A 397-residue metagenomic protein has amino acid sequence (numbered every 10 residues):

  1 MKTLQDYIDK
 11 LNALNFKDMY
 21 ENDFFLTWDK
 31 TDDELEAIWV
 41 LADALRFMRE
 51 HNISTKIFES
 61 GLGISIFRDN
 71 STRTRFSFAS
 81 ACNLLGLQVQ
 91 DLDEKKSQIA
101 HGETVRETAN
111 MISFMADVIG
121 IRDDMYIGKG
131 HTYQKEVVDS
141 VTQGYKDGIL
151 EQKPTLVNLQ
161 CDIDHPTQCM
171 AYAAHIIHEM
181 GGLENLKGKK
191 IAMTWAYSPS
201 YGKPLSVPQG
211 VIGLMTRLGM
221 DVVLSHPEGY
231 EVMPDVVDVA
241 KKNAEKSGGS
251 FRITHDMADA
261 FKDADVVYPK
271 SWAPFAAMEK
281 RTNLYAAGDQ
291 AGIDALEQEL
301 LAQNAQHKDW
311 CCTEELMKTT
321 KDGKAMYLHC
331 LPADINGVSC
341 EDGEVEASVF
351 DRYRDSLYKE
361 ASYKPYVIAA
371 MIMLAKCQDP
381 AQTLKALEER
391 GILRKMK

Functional and structural regions predicted by a protein language model:
M1-F76, S80: Positively charged, low-complexity intrinsically disordered leader regions
K56-I177, I335: Phosphate/diphosphate ligand-binding glycine-rich loop within oxidoreductases
R68-S80, I177-A291: Glycine-rich phosphate/diphosphate-binding loop of Rossmann-like nucleotide-binding domains
D147-P154, M220, T319-L328: A short helix->loop->beta-strand "cap" motif at the edges of active sites that frequently abuts
N185-K187, T216, E315-K324, R352: Short, conserved loop/helix-junction motifs that constitute active-site signature segments in enzyme catalytic cores
K242-E346: Rossmann-like adenosine-cofactor binding region
T320-K397: Adenosine-phosphate binding glycine-rich loop
